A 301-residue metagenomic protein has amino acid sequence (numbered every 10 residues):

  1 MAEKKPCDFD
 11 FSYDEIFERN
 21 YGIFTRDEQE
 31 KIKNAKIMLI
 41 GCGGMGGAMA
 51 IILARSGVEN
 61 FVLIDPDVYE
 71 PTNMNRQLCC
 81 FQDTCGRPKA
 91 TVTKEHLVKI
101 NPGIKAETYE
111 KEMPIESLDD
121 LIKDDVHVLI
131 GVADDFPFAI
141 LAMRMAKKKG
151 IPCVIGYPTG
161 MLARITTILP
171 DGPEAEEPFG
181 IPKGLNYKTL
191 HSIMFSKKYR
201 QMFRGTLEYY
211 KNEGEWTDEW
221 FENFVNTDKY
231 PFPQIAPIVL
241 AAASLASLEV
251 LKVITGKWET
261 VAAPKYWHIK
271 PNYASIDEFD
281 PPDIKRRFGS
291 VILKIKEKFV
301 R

Functional and structural regions predicted by a protein language model:
A2-I23, K252-R301: Phosphate-binding loop/pocket of nucleotide- and phosphate-handling active sites
E3-P6, V58, L63-N101: Glycine-rich phosphate-binding loop and adjoining beta1-alpha1-beta2 segment of Rossmann-like nucleotide-binding folds
N34-G41: Beta1/beta-strand and adjacent pyrophosphate-binding region of the FAD-binding site in flavoprotein oxidoreductases
M45-G46: Hydrophobic/small residue at the entry helix of a nucleotide-binding pocket
L53: Aromatic pocket-lining residues of Rossmann-like dinucleotide-binding sites
A90-I140: A structured beta-alpha segment of the ubiquitous adenosine-cofactor-binding alpha/beta core
V126-P237, H268-R301: E1/E1-like adenylate-forming module used to activate ubiquitin-like modifiers and sulfur-carrier proteins
P231-I254: Mid-domain beta-loop-alpha active-site segment that forms a flexible, acidic cofactor/metal-binding surface
